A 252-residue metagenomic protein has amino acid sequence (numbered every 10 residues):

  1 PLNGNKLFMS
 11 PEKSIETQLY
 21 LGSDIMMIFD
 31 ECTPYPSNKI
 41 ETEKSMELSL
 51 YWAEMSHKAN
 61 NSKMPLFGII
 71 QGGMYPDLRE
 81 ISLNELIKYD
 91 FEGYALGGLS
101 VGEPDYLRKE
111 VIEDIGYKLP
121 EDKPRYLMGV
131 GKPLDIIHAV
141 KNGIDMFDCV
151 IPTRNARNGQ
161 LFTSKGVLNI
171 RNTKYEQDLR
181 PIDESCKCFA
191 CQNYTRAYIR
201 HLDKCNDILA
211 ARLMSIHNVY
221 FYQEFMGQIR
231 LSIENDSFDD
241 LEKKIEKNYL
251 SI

Functional and structural regions predicted by a protein language model:
P1-N61, T173-E176: Non-catalytic, usually N-terminal nucleic-acid engagement modules in DNA/RNA processing proteins
N3, K13-S14, P104-Y106, G166-V167 (+5 more regions): Short capping/connector residues at structural and topological boundaries
L7, P11, T42-S49, R79 (+3 more regions): Generic structural signal for well-ordered, non-membrane alpha-helical segments in soluble metabolic enzymes
S14, S45, S49-W52, S56 (+5 more regions): Alpha-helical packing segments of well-folded alpha/beta enzyme cores
Y20, F29-P36, D183-I252: C-terminal extensions of enzymes
G22, A53, H57-N60, D90 (+3 more regions): Structural signal for hydrophobic packing residues in well-ordered secondary-structure cores of soluble enzyme domains
Y35-P36, E43, G93-S100, I208-A211: Glycine- and acidic
E47-L50, A59-I182: Glycine-rich phosphate/ribose-binding loops and adjacent secondary-structure elements that form binding surfaces
